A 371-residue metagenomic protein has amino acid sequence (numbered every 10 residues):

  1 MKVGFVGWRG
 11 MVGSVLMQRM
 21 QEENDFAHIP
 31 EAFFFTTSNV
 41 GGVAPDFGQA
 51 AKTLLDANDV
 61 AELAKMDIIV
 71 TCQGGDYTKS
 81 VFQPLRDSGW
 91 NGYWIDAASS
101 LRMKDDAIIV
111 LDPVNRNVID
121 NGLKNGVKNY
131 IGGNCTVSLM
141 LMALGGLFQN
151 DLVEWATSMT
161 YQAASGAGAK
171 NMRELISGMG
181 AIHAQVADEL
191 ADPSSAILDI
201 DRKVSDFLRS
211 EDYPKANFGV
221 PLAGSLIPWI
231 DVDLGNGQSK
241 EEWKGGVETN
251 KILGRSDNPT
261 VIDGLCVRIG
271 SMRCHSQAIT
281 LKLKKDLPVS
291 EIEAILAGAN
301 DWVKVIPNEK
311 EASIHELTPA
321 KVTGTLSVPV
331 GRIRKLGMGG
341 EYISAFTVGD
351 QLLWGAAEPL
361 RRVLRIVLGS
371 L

Functional and structural regions predicted by a protein language model:
M1-N217, D257-V261, V328-P329, I333-M338 (+2 more regions): N-terminal Rossmann-like NAD(P) cofactor-binding subdomain of oxidoreductases, focused on the glycine-rich
I69, A164-L371: Charged docking surfaces used in two-component/phosphorelay signaling
